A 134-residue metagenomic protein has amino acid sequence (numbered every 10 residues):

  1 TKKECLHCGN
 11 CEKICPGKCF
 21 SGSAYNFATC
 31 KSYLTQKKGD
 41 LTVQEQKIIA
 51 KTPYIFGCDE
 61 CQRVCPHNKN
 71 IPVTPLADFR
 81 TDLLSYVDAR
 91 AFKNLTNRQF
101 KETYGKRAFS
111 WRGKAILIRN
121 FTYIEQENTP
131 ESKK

Functional and structural regions predicted by a protein language model:
T1-K13: Glycine-rich adenosyl-nucleotide cofactor-binding module
N10-S32, K51-F56, E60-F79: Iron-sulfur cluster-binding cysteine motifs and their immediate structural context in ferredoxin-like electron-transfer
N26, L84-D88, T96, L117: Alpha-helical structural motif
K38-F56, V87-S110: Short Fe-S-cluster ligation motifs
K69, P75-A91, K106: Extended alpha-helical surfaces
E102-T103, S110-N128: Long, compositionally biased charged/polar accessory segments in the mid-to-C-terminal portions of proteins
E131-K134: C-terminal, charged low-complexity interaction regions
